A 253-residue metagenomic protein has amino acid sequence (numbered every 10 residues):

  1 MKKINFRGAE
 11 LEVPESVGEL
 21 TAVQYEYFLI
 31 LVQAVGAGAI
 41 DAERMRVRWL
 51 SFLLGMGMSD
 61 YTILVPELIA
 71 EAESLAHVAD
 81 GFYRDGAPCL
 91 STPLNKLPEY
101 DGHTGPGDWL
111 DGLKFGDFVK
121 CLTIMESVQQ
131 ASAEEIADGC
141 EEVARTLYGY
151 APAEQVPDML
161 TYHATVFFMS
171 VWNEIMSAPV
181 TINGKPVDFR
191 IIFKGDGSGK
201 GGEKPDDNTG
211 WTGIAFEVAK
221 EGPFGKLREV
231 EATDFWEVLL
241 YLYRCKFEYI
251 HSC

Functional and structural regions predicted by a protein language model:
M1-C253: Charged interaction scaffolds used for protein-protein
